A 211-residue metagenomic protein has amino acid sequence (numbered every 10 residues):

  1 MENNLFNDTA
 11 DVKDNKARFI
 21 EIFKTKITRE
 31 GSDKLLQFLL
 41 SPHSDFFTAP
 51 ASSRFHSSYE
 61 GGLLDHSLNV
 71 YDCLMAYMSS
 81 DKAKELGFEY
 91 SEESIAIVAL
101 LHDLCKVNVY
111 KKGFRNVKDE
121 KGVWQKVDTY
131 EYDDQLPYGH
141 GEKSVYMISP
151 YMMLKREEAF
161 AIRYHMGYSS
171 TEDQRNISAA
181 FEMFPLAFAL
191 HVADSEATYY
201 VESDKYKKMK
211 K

Functional and structural regions predicted by a protein language model:
M1-D119, W124-Q125: Acidic/His-rich, divalent-metal-binding segments that scaffold phosphate/diphosphate chemistry
E2-L5, Y206, K210-K211: Cys/His-coordinated Zn2+-binding motifs and related Cys/His-dense segments, i.e., zinc fingers/knuckles in modular
F55-S57, D65, G87-M209: Divalent metal-dependent catalytic cores for phosphoryl transfer on phosphate-bearing substrates
